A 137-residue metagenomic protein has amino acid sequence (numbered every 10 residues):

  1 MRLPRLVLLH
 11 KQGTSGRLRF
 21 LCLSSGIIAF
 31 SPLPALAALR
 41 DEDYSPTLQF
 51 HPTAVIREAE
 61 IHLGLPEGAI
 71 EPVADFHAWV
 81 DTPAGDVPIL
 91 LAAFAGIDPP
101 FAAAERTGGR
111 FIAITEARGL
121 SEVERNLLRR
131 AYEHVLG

Functional and structural regions predicted by a protein language model:
M1-V7: RNase H-like, metal-dependent ribonuclease domains
R2, A29-E42, A92, P99-G137: Nudix hydrolase/Nudix homology domain
R2, Q12-P66: Conserved Nudix-box catalytic region and its N-terminal flanking loop in Nudix hydrolases and closely related
H10-Q12, F94-A95: Active-site beta-strand termini and strand-to-loop segments that position acidic
F20, I70-P72, G109: Generic structural motif
P52, I56, P83, S121-R125: A structural signal for well-ordered alpha-helical scaffolds and beta->alpha junctions
G68, A74-A103: Active-site-adjacent beta-strand/loop module that shapes the phosphate/pyrophosphate-binding cleft
